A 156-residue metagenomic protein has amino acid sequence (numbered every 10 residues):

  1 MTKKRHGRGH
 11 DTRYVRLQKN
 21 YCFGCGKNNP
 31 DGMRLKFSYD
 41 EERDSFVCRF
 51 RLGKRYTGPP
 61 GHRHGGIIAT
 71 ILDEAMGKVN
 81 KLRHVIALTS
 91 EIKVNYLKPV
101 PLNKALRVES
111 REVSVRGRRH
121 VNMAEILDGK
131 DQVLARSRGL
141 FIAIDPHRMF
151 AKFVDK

Functional and structural regions predicted by a protein language model:
M1-R49, G53-K54: Non-catalytic linker/capping segments at the edges of enzyme domains
M1-V15, V100-L102, V113-K156: HotDog/MaoC-like acyl-thioester-processing domains
R16-Y21, E41-E42, R55-P60, L72-A75 (+1 more regions): Short acidic/polar alpha-helix capping motifs at helix-coil junctions
S38-D40, R111-V115: Short beta-strand micro-motifs enriched in acidic
V47-I71: A conserved, well-ordered hydrophobic junction motif at loop->secondary-structure transitions
R49-R51, K93-N95, E109-R111, E125 (+1 more regions): Residue-level recognition of well-ordered beta-strand positions that form the cores of beta-sheet-rich folds across
E74-R107, R138: Hydrophobic beta-strand-centered segment that forms part of the acyl-chain substrate-binding groove
